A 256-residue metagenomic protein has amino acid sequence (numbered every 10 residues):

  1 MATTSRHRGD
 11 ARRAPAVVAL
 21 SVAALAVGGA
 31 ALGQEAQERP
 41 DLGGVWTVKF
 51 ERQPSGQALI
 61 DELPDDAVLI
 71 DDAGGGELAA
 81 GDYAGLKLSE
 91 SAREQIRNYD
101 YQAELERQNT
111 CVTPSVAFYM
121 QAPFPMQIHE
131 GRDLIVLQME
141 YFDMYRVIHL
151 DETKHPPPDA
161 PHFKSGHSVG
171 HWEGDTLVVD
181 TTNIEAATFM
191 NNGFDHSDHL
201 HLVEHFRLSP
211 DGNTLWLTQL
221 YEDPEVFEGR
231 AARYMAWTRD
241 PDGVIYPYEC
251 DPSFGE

Functional and structural regions predicted by a protein language model:
M1-R13: N-terminal secretory signal peptides that target proteins for export/translocation
R13-L20: Sec-dependent signal peptide recognition, specifically the positively charged N-region followed immediately by
L20-S21, A31: Cleavable N-terminal signal peptides
L25: Conserved aromatic/hydrophobic "specificity hotspots" at molecular recognition or selectivity sites
Q34-E256: PEST-like low-complexity, intrinsically disordered acidic/proline/serine-rich tracts that flank trafficking/processing
